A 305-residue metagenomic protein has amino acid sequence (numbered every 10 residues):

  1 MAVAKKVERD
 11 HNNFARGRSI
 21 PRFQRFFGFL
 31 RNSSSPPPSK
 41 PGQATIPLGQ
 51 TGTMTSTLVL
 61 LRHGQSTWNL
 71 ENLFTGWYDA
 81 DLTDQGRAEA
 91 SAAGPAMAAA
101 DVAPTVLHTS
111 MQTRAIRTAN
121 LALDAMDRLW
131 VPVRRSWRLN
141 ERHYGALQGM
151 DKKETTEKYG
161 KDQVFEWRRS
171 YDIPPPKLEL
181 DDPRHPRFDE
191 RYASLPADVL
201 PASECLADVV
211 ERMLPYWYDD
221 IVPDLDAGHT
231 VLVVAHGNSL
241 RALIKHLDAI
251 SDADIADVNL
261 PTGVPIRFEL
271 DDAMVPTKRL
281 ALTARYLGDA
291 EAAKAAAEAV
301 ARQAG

Functional and structural regions predicted by a protein language model:
A2-R22: Cationic, amphipathic, low-complexity segments that mediate targeting or membrane/lipid association
R9, R25, P41: Cationic, low-complexity basic patches in intrinsically disordered or flexible, solvent-exposed regions
S19, A44-T45, D254: Generic short N-terminal amphipathic or hydrophobic helices
P36-T53: Short, Lys/Arg-enriched N-terminal segments with co-localized hydrophobic residues within the first ~10-30 amino acids
G49, T53, A92-P183, S194 (+2 more regions): Phosphate-coordination/substrate-recognition cap region in phosphate-metabolizing enzymes
T57-L61, H108, R134, H229-L243: Beta-strand elements within well-structured catalytic alpha/beta cores of enzymes that handle phosphate/sulfate esters
Q65-A125, V199-P215, D257: Loop-to-helix element that buttresses phosphate recognition and phosphoryl-transfer chemistry
R212-A227: Phosphate/ATP-binding catalytic cores across multiple sugar-kinase/actin-like superfamilies, primarily ASKHA
